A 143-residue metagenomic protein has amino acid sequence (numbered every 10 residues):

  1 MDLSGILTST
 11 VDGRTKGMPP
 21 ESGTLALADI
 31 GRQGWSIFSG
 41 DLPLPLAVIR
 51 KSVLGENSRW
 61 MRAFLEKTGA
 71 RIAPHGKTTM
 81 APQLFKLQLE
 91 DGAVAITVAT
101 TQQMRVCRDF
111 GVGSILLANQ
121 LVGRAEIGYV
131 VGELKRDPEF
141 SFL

Functional and structural regions predicted by a protein language model:
M1-L42: Alpha/beta catalytic barrel-like cores
S22-I30, I49-L54, A70-P74, I96-V98 (+1 more regions): Short, functional N-terminal and low-complexity linear motifs
L27-W35, S58, R62, K77-T78: Membrane-targeting and insertion segments and their boundary/processing signals
W35, P43-A47, K51, G55-N57 (+2 more regions): N-terminal, Lys/Arg-enriched amphipathic/low-complexity engagement segments that precede the first folded domain
I37-L42, R62-E66, M80-F85, D109: A short alpha-helix capping/helix-coil boundary motif
E56-R59, A63, K86, E90: A broad, structural surface signal
S58, R62-L65, L134, P138: Structural signal for hydrophobic packing residues in well-ordered secondary-structure cores of soluble enzyme domains
A73-L143: Active-site-proximal beta-alpha core segment in soluble small-molecule metabolic enzymes
